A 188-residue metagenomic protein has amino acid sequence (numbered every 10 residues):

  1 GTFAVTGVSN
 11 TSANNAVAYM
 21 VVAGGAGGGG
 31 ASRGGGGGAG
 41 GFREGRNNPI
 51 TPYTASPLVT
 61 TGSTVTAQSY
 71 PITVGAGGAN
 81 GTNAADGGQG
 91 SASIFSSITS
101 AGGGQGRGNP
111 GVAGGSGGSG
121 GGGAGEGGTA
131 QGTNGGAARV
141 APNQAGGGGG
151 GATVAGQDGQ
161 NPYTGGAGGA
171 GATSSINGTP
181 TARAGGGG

Functional and structural regions predicted by a protein language model:
G1-G188: Glycine-biased low-complexity/repetitive sequence motifs
